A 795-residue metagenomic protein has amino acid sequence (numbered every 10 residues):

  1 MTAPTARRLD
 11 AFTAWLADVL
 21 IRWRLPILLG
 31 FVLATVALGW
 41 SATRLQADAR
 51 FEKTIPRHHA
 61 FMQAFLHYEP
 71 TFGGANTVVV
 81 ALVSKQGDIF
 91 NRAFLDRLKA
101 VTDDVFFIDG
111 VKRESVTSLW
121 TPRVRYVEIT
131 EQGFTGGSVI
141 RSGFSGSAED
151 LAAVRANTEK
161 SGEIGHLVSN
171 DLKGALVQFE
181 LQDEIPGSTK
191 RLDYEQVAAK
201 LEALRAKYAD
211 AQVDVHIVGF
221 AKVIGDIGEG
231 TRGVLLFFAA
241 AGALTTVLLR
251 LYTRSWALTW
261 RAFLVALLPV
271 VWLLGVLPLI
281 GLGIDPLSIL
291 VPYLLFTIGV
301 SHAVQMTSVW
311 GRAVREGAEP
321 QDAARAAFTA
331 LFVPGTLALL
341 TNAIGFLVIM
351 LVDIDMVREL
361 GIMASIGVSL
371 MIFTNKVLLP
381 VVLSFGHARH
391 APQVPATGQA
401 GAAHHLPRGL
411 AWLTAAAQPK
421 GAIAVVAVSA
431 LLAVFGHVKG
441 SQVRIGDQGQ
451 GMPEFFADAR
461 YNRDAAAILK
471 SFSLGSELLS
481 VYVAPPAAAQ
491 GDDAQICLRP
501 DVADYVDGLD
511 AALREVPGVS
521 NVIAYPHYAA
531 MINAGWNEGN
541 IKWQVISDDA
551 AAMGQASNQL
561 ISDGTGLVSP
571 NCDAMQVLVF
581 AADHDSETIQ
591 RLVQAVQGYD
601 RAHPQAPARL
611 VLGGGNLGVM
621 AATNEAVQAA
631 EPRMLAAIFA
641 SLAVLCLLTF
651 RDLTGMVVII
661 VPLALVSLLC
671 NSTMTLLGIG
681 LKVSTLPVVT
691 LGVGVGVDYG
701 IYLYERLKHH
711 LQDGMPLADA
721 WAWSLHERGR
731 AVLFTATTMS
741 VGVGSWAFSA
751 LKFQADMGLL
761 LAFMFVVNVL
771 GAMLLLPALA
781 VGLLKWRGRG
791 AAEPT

Functional and structural regions predicted by a protein language model:
T2-A47, V381, R389, P395-G449 (+2 more regions): Signature of alpha-helical transmembrane segments and their immediate interfacial
P70, D96, F144-W256, L267 (+2 more regions): Extracytoplasmic
E229-I284, L351-D355, M634-I679, F748: Interfacial segments of transmembrane alpha-helices in multi-pass membrane proteins
L248, L277, T336-L379, L383 (+4 more regions): Hydrophobic, glycine/alanine-rich multi-pass transmembrane helices and their short helix-loop junctions in large
L258-M306, G655-Y704, G744, G771-L775 (+1 more regions): Hydrophobic transmembrane alpha-helices and their membrane-interface caps in long multi-pass transport proteins
L294-R315, G335, N342, V377-L378 (+4 more regions): Short helical (or helix-break) motifs at transmembrane helix termini and adjacent helical loops in multi-pass membrane
A313-L340, L711-L733: Helix-loop junctions and hydrophobic alpha-helical segments within the transmembrane domains of large membrane
T414-D548: Juxtamembrane segments of multi-pass membrane proteins
